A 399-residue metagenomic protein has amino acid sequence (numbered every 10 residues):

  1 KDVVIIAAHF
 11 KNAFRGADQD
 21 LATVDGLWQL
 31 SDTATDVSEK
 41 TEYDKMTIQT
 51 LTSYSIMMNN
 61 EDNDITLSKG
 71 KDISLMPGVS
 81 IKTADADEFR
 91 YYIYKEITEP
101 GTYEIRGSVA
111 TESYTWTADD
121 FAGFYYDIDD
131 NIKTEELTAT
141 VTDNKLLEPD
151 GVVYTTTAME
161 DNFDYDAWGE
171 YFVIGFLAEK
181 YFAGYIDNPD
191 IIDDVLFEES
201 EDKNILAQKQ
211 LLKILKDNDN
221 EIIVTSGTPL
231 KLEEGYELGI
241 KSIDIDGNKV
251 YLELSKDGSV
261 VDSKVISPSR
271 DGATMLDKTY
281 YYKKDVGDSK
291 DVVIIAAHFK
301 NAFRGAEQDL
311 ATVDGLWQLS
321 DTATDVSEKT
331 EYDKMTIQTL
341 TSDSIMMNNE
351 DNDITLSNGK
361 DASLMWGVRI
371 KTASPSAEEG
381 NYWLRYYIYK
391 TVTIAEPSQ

Functional and structural regions predicted by a protein language model:
K1-Q399: Surface-exposed, beta-sheet-biased, low-hydrophobicity segments with strongly acidic/polar composition
